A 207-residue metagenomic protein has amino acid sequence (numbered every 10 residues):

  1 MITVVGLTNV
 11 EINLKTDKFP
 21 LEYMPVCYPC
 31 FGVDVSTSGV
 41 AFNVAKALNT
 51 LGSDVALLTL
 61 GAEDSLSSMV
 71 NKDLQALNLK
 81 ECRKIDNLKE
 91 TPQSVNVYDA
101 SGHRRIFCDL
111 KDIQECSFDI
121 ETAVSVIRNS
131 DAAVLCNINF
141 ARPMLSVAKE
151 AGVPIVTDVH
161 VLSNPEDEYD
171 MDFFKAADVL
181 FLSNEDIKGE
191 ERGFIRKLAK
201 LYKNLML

Functional and structural regions predicted by a protein language model:
M1-L58, S68-M69: Glycine-rich phosphate/adenosyl-contacting loop at the front of the ribokinase-like
M1-V10, D73-I85, Y98-L207: Ribokinase/PfkB-type carbohydrate-kinase core domain
S38, A56-L60, V134-N137, N184: Active-site-adjacent beta-strand anchor residues
V40-F42, Q93, R142-P143, E191: Short glycine/serine/threonine-rich phosphate/pyrophosphate-binding segments that cradle anionic phosphate groups
K46, Q93-V97, R105: Short beta-strand scaffold segments in enzyme catalytic cores
A47, A62-S65, K89: Electropositive, gly/pro-rich neighborhoods at or near active sites that engage anionic ligands
L51, L77, K89-P92: Short, basic and Ser/Thr-rich N-terminal targeting/leader segments
D54-E81: A glycine-rich beta-to-alpha transition motif near the start of alpha/beta enzyme domains, typified by
